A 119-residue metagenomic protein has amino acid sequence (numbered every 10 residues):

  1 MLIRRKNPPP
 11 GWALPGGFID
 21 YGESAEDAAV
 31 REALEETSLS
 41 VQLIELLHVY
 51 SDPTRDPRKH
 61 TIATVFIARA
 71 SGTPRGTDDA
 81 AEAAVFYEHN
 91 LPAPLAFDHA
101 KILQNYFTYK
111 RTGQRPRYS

Functional and structural regions predicted by a protein language model:
M1-L14, V41, E45: N-terminal strand-loop-strand
G17, R31, I44, F86-H89: Structural detector for helix-capping/boundary residues
S24-A25: Acidic helix/loop or adjacent segment enriched in Glu/Asp that either coordinates divalent metal
Y50-P74, Y106, K110: Active-site-adjacent beta-strand/loop module that shapes the phosphate/pyrophosphate-binding cleft
V65-I67, R75-T108: NUDIX/MutT-family hydrolases
G113-S119: Compositionally biased, intrinsically disordered linkers/stalks adjacent to structured regions
